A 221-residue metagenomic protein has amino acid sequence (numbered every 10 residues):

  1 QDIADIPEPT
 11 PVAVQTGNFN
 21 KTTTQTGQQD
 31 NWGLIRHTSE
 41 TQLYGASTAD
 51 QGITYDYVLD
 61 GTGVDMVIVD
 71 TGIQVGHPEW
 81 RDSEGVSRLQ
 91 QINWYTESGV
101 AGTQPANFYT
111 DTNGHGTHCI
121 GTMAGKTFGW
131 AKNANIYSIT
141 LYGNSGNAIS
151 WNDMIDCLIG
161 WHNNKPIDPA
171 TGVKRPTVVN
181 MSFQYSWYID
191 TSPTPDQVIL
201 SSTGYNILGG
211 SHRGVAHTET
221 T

Functional and structural regions predicted by a protein language model:
Q1-V64, P78, R213: Protease zymogen maturation seam
I3-I6, L43, G72, Y142 (+1 more regions): Short, flexible active-site-adjacent loop segments at beta-strand->alpha-helix junctions, enriched in small/polar
E8, Q15, E40, E84 (+6 more regions): Glutamate identity and glutamate-enriched acidic tracts
P11-K21, S87-I92, V198-L200, Y205-H217: Hydrophobic transmembrane signal anchors and adjacent membrane-proximal interface regions, especially in viral
Q25, Q29-D30, G52-D153, P169-V178 (+1 more regions): Subtilisin-like serine protease catalytic core
I35, G121, D156-I159: Generic alpha-helical structural context detector
K126, Y142-T221: Substrate-binding/access-modulating region of protease and related hydrolase catalytic domains
